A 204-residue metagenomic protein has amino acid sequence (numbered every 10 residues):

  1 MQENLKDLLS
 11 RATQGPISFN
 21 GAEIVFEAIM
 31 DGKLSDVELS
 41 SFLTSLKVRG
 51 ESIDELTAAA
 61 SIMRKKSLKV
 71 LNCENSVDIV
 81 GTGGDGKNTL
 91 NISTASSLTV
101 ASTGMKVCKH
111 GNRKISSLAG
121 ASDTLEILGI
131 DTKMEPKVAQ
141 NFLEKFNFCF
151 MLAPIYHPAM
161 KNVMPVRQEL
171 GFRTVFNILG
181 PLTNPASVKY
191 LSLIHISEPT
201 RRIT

Functional and structural regions predicted by a protein language model:
M1-T89, T103: Acidic, glycine/proline-rich low-complexity segments that act as flexible tails and inter-domain linkers
K33, G129, T200: Conserved functional loop/turn residues at catalytic and ligand-binding sites
L43, L90-F146: A glycine-rich phosphate/pyrophosphate-binding beta-strand-loop-alpha-helix module
D78-I79, V107-G111, T132-E135, F150-L152 (+1 more regions): General beta-strand structural signal in soluble alpha/beta enzymes
G81-G86, G111-S117, Y156: Acidic, glycine-rich active-site loops and adjacent beta-strand->loop/helix elements that engage anionic groups
V138-L193: Phosphate/diphosphate-binding glycine-rich loops and adjacent basic-rich segments that engage nucleotide
I194-T204: Single conserved hydrophobic/aromatic residue that forms the stacking wall/gate of nucleotide- or nucleobase-binding
